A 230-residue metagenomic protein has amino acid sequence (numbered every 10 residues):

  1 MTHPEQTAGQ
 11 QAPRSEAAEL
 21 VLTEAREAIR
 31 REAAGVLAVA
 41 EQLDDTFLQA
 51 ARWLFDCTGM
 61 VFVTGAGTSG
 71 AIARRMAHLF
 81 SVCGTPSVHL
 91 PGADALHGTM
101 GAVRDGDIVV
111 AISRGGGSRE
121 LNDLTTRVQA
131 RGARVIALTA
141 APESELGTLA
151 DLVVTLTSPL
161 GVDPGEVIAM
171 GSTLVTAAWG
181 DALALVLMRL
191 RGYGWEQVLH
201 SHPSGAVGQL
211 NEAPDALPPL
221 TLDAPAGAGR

Functional and structural regions predicted by a protein language model:
M1-T23, D215-R230: Short, low-complexity, intrinsically disordered N-terminal peptides in bacterial proteins
T2, Q10-D56: An N-terminal, well-structured beta->alpha segment
E24, E32, T46, C57 (+4 more regions): Hydrophobic/basic alpha-helical segments enriched in Actinobacteria
A34, A38, P91, G98 (+3 more regions): Residue-level signal for pocket-adjacent positions within structured domains
A40-L43, R114, R191: Flexible interhelical turns and helix-capping residues at alpha-helix boundaries within structured domains
F55, G59-R189: Glycine-rich phosphate-binding loops that contact phosphosugars or nucleotide phosphates
T148, V162, M188-G229: Internal, active-site/partner-interface "lid" segment
